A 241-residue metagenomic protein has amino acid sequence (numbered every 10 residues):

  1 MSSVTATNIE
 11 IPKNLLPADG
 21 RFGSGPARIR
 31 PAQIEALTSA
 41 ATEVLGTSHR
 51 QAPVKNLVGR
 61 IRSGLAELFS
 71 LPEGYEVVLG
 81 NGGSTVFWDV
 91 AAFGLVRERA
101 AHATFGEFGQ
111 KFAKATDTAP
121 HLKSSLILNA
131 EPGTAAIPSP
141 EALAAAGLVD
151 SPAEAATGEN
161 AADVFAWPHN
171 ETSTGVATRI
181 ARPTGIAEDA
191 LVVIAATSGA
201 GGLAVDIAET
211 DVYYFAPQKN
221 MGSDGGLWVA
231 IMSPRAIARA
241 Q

Functional and structural regions predicted by a protein language model:
M1-S2, D150: Intrinsically disordered, low-complexity segments enriched in Ser/Pro/Gly/Ala and basic residues
S2-E10, A32-I34, A52-R62, G83 (+2 more regions): Charged, low-complexity, helix/coiled-coil-prone segments
S2-S48: N-terminal "arm"/small-domain region of PLP-dependent enzymes with the aminotransferase-like
A6-L15, G64-G74, I207-F215: Short, hydrophobic/aliphatic alpha-helical segments
G23, A27, S84-Q241: Conserved PLP-enzyme active-site core in the AAT-like
A41-V90, G94, Q110, K114-A115: Conserved N-terminal alpha-helix of the aminotransferase class I/II PLP-enzyme fold
